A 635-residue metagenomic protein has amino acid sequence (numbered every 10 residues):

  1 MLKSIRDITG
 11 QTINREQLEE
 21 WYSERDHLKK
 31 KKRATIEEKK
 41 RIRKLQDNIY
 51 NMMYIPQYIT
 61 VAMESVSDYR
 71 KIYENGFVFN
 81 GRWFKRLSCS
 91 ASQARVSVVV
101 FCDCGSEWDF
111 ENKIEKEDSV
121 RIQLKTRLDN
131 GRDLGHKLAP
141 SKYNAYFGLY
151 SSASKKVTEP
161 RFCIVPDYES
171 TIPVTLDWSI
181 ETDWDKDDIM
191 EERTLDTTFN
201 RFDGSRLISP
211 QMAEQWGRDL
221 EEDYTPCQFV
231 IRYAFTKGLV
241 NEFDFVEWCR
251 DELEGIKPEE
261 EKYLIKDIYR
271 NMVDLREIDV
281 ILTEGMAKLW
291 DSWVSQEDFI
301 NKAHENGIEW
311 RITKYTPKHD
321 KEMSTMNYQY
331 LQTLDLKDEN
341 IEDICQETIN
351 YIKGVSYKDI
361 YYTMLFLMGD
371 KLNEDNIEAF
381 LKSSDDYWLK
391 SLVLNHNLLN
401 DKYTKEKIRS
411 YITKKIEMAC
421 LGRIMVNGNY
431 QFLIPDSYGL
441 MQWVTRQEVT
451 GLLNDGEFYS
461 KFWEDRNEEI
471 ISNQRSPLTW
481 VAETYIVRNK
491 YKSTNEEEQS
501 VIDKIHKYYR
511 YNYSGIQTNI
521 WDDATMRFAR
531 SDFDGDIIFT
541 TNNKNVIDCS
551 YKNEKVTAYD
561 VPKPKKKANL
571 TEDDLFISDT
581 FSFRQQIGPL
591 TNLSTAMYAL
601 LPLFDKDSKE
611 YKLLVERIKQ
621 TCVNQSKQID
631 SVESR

Functional and structural regions predicted by a protein language model:
M1-A529, D548, K567-R635: Conserved small-residue
S472-Q474, I538-T541: Short hydrophobic-aromatic micro-motifs
R527-A529, F539-V556: Short active-site loop/helix that positions an aromatic residue
Y551-D573: Short, conserved aromatic-histidine micro-motifs
